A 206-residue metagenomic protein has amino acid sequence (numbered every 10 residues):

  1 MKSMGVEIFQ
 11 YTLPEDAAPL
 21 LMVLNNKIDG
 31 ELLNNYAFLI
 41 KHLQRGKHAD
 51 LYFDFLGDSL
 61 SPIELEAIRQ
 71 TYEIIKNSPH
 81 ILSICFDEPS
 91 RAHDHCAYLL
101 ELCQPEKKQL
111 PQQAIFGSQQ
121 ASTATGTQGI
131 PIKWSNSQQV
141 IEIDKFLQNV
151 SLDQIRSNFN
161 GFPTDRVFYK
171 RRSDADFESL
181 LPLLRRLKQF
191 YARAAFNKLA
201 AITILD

Functional and structural regions predicted by a protein language model:
M1-P182, R186-Q189, R193: Acidic (Asp/Glu-rich) sequence patches and key acidic residues that form negatively charged surfaces used
R185, F196-A201: Short terminal or interdomain "cap/linker" segment that borders an active site or interface and mediates
